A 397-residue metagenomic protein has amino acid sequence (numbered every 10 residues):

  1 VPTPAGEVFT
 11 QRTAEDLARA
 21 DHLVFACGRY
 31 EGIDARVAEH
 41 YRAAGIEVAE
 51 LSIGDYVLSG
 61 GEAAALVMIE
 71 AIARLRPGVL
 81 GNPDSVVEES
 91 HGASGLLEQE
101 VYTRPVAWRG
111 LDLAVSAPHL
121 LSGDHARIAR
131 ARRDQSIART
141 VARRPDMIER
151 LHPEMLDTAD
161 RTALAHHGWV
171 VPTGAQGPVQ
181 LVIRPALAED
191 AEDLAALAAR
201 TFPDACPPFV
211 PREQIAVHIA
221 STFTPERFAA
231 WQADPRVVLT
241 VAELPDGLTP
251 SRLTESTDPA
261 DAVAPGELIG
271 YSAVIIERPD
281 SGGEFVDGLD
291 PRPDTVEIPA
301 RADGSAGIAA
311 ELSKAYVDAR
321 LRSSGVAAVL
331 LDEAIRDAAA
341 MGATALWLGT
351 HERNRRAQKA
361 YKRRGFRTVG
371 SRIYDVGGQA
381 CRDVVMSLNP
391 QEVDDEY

Functional and structural regions predicted by a protein language model:
V1-R29: S-adenosyl-L-methionine/SAH cofactor-binding core of RNA-modifying enzymes
I33, V37-V87, H91: Structured adenosyl-cofactor binding patch, chiefly the S-adenosyl-L-methionine
A64, L75-P83, S281-E284, I308 (+1 more regions): Short, structured loop/turn "capping" segments at alpha-beta junctions
Q99-Q180: SAM-dependent methyltransferases
P185-E189, A196-R320, L331-E333, D337 (+2 more regions): Acetyl-CoA-dependent GNAT
T240, A310, G342-Q358, K362-Y397: C-terminal "cap" of GNAT-fold acetyltransferases
D318-R320, S324, E352-R353: Active-site acidic-Proline motif in GNAT/NAT acetyltransferases
